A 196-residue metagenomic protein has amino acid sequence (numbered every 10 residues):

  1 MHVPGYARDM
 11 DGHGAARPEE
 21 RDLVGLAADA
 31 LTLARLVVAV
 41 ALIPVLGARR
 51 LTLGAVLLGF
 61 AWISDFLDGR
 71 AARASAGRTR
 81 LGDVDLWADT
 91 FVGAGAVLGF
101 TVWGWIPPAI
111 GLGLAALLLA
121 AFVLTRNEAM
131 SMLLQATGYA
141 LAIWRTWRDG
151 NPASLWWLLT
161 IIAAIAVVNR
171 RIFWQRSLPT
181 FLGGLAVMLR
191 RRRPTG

Functional and structural regions predicted by a protein language model:
H2-G25, A121-G196: C-terminal membrane-associated helical module and adjoining short loops/tails
R8-M10, L23-G25, V38-I43, P108-L112: Multi-pass alpha-helical transmembrane bundle typical of ion/small-solute transporters and intramembrane aspartyl
P18-T32, A48-A55, T79-L86, E128 (+1 more regions): Membrane-water interface of alpha-helical transmembrane segments
A27-T32, A74-T125: Multi-pass membrane catalytic core of lipid/isoprenoid biosynthesis enzymes
A30-R80, A116: Membrane-embedded alpha-helical segments that form the functional core of polytopic membrane enzymes, especially those
A41-V56, A94-I110, R145-W157: Helix-coil boundary and interhelical linker segments in multi-pass alpha-helical membrane proteins
G47-L51, R73-G77, T101-W105, F173-L178: Transmembrane helix-loop junctions in multipass membrane proteins, especially transporters and channels
